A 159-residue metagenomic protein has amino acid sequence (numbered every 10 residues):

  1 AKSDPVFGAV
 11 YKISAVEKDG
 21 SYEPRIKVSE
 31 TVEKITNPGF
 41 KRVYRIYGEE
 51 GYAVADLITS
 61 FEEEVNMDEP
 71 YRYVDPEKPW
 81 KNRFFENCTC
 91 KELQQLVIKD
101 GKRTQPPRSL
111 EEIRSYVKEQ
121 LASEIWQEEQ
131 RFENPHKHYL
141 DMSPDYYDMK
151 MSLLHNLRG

Functional and structural regions predicted by a protein language model:
K2-G159: Gly/Ser/Thr/Ala-enriched C-terminal appendages of enzymes
